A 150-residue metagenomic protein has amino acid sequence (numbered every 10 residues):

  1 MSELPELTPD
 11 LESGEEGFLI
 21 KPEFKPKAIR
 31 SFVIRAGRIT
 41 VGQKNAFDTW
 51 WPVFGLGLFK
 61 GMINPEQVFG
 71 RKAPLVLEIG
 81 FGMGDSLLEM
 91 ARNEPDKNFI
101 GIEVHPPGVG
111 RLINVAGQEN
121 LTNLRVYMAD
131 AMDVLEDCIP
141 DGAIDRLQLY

Functional and structural regions predicted by a protein language model:
S2-L77, D85-R92: S-adenosyl-L-methionine
P65, R71-E136: SAM cofactor-binding core of SAM-dependent methyltransferases, primarily the Rossmann-like beta-alpha-beta module
E136-R146: A short acidic, Gly/Pro-enriched loop at the edge of an enzyme's catalytic core that lines a small-molecule cofactor
L149: Redox-cofactor binding/interface segments in oxidoreductases and associated redox assembly factors
